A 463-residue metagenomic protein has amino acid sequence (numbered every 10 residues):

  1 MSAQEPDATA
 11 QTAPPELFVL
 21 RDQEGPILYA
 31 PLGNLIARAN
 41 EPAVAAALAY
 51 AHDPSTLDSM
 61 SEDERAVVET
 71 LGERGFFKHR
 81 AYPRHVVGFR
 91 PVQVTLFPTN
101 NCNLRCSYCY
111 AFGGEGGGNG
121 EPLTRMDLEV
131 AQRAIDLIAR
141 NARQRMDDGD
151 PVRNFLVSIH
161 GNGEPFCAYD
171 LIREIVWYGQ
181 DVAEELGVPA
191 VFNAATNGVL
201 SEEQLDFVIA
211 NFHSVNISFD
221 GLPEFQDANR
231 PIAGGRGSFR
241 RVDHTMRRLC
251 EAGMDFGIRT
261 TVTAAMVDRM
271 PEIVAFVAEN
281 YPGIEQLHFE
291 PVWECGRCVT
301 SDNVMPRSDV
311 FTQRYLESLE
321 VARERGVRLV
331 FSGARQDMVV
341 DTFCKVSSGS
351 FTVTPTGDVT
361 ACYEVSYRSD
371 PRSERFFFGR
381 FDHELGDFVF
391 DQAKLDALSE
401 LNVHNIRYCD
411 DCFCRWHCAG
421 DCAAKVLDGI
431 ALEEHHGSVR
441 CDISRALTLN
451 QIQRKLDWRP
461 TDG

Functional and structural regions predicted by a protein language model:
A3-R38, M60-T95, D148-P151: N-terminal [4Fe-4S]-dependent radical SAM core
T12-A45, V330-D442: Accessory C-terminal segments flanking Radical SAM cores
A46, Y50-M60: Short acidic, hydrophobic short linear motifs in intrinsically disordered regions
G88-F89, Q93-V130: Canonical Radical SAM [4Fe-4S] cluster-binding loop centered on the CxxxCxxC motif and its immediate flanking residues
C102, C106, I217, G357: Conserved, mostly hydrophobic/aromatic
A131-N162, A168-V292: Radical SAM/AdoMet-radical enzyme domain recognition
R133-H160, H435-G463: Short Fe-S-cluster ligation motifs
A228-D243, R247-S347, T352, T356-V359 (+1 more regions): Radical SAM enzyme [4Fe-4S]-AdoMet core and its adjacent flexible, acidic and glycine-rich loops/tails across
